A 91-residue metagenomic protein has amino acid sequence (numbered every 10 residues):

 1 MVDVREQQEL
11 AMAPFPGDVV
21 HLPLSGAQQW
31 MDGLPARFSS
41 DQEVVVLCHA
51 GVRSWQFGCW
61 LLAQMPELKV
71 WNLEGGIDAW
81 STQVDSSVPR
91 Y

Functional and structural regions predicted by a protein language model:
M1-D3: Structural scaffold elements adjacent to functional motifs in cytosolic proteins
Q7-E43, V52-Y91: Rhodanese-like catalytic fold shared by cysteine-dependent sulfurtransferases and DSP/PTP-type phosphatases
L47: Short, surface-exposed ligand- or partner-binding patches at beta-edge/loop junctions that are enriched in aromatics
